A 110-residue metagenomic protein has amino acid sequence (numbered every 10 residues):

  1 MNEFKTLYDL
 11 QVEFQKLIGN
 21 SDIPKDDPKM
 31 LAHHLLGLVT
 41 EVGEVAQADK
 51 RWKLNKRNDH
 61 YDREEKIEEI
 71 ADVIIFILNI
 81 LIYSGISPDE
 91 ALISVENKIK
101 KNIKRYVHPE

Functional and structural regions predicted by a protein language model:
M1-E110: Flexible "arm" and connector segments at domain edges
